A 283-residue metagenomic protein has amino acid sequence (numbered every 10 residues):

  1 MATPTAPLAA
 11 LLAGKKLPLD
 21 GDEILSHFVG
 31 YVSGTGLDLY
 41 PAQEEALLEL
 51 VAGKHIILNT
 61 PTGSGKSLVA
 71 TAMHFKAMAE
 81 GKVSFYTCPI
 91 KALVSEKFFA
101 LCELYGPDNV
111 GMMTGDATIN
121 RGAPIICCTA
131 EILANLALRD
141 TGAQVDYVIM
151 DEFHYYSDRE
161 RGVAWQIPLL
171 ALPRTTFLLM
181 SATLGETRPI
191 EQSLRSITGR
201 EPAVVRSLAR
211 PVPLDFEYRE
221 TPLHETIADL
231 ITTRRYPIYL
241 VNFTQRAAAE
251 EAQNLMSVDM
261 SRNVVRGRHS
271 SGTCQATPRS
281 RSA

Functional and structural regions predicted by a protein language model:
M1-I56, K82, S257-A283: Helicase-associated low-complexity/disordered flanking segments
L48-I56, G65-G81, Q166-A171: Walker A/P-loop NTP-binding motif
A52-L58, K82, A123, T175-T176 (+2 more regions): Pre-Walker A (Motif I) flank of P-loop NTPase domains
P61, P89, F243: P-loop (Walker A) phosphate-binding loop of NTP-binding proteins
A79-N135, Q192, A203-V205: Conserved nucleic-acid-binding Ia/Ib motif block in the N-terminal RecA-like helicase ATPase lobe
F85-T87, V94-F98, C102-M112, A247-A283: Conserved C-terminal RecA-like helicase domain
A130-A134, L138-L178: SF2 helicase catalytic motif II
I167-L178, T183-V265, T277-P278, A283: Conserved interdomain linker/interface between the two RecA-like ATPase lobes of SF2 helicase motors
